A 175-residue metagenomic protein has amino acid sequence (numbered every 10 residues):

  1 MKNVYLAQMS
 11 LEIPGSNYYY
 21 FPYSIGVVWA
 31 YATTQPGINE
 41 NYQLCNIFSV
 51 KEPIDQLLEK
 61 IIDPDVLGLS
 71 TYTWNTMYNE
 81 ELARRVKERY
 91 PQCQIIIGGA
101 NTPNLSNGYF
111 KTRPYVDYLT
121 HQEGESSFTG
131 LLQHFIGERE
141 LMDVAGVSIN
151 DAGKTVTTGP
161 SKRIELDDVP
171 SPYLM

Functional and structural regions predicted by a protein language model:
K2, Y31-T34, N41-K162, L166: Glycine-rich beta-alpha loop elements in corrinoid/cobalamin-binding modules across cobalamin-dependent enzymes
K2-S16, V66: Nucleotide-activated donor-dependent transferases that construct or modify glycoconjugates
A7-M9, A152, P160-S161, P172-L174: Generic beta-structure capping elements
I13-I25: Glycine- and acidic-residue-enriched helix-capping/strand-helix junction motifs
N17-Y19, G159-S161, V169: Short aromatic-enriched loop/helix-cap "lid" or pocket-rim segments at secondary-structure transitions that line
S24, D167-M175: Radical SAM [4Fe-4S] cluster-binding motif and immediate context
